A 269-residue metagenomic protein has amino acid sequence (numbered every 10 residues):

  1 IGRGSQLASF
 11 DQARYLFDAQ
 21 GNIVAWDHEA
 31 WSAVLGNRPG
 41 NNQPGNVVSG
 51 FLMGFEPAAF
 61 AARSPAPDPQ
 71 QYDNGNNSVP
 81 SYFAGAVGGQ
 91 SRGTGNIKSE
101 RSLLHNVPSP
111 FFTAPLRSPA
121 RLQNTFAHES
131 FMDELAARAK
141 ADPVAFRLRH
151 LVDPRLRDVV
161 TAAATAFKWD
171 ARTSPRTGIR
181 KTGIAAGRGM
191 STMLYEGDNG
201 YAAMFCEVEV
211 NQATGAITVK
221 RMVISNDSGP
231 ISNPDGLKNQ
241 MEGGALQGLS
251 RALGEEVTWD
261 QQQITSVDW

Functional and structural regions predicted by a protein language model:
I1-W269: Cofactor-binding beta-sheet edge motifs in enzyme active sites
